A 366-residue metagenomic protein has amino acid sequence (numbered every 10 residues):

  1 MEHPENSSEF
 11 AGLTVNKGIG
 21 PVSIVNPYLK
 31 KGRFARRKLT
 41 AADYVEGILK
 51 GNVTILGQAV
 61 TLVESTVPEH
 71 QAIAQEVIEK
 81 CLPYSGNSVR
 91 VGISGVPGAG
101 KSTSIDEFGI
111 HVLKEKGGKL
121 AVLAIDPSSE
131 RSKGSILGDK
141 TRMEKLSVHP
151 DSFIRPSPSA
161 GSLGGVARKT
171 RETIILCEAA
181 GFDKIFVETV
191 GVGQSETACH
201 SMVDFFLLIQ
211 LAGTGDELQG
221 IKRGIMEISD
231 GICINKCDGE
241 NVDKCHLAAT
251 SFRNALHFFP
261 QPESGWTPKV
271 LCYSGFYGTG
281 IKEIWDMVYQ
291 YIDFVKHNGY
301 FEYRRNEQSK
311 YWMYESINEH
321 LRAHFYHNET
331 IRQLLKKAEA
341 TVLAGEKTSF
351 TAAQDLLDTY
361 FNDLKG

Functional and structural regions predicted by a protein language model:
M1-P83, R332, K336-K337, A352-A353 (+1 more regions): Non-catalytic terminal/linker segments enriched in charged/polar, low-complexity residues
T40-S94, A99, T103-S195, M202-I209 (+1 more regions): Nucleotide-state-sensitive switch-loop elements of NTP-binding domains
A41-E46, S94, A99, S157 (+4 more regions): Short hinge/gating elements
L56-G57, C272, E283-F361: Long, well-ordered amphipathic alpha-helical subdomains in the mid-to-C-terminal portions of large enzyme subunits
I136, T173, A198, M202 (+5 more regions): Alpha-helical scaffold elements adjacent to nucleotide-binding pockets in ATP/GTP-utilizing enzyme cores
K184, F205, D230-G231, K269: Well-ordered beta-strand positions
A212-D243: Flexible active-site lid/hinge loop adjacent to a nucleotide/diphosphate and Mg2+-phosphate binding pocket
G231, C237-F294: Canonical P-loop GTPase G-domain recognition
